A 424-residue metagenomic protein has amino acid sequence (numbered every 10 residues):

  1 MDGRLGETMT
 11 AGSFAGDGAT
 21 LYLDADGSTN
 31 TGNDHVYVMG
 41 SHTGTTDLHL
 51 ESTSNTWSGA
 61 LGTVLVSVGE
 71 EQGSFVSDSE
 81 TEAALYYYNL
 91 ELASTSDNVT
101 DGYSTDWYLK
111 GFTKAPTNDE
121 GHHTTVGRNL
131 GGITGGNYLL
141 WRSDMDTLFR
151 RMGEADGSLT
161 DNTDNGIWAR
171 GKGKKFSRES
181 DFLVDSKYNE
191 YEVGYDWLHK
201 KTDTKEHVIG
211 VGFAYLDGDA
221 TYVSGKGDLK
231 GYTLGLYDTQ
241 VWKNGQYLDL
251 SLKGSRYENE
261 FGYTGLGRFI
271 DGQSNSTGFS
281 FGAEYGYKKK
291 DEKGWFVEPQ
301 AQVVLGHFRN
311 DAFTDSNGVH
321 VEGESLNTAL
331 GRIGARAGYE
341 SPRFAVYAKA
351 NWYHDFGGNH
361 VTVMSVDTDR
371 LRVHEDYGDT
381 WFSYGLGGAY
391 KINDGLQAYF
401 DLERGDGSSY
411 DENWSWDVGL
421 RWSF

Functional and structural regions predicted by a protein language model:
M1-D47, E51-G111: Extracellular beta-solenoid/beta-roll
T10, H122-T125, N129-G132, D181-K187 (+4 more regions): Solvent-exposed, glycine/polar-rich loop segments of beta-barrel outer-membrane systems
T56-Q72, V184-H199, H320-L326: Short secondary-structure subsegments characteristic of cysteine-rich extracellular domains
P116-V297, L402-E403, S408-Y410: Outer membrane beta-barrel translocator domains of Type V secretion systems
E120, T124, L130-G131, L305 (+3 more regions): Long, charged/polar, soluble alpha-helical segments
K201, D291, H320-F424: Outer membrane beta-barrel transmembrane domains
Y285, V297, Q302-F308: Solvent-exposed flexible segments
